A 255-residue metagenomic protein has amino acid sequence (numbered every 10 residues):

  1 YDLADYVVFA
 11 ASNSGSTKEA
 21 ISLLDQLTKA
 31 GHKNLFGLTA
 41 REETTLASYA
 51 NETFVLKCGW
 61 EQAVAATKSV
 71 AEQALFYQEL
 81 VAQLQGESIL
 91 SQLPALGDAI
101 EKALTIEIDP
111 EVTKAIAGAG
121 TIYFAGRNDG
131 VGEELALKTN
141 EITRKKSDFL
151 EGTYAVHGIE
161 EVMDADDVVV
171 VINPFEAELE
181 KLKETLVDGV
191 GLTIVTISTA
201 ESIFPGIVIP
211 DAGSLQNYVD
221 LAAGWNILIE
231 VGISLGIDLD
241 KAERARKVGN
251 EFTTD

Functional and structural regions predicted by a protein language model:
Y1-E101, E160, V168-P210: Glycine-rich phosphate-binding loops that contact phosphosugars or nucleotide phosphates
F9, T139, I227: Terminal peptide-recognition signature
K29, E141, G189, I233-S234: Residues at alpha-helix termini
G37, R144-K145, S214-L215: Short secondary-structure boundary micro-motifs
L38-T39, I108, E133, Y154-A155 (+3 more regions): Residue-level detector of functional hotspots within protein domains
A50, F175, T185, G191-D255: Phosphate-moiety recognition in structured ligand-binding domains
E52-V168, G236-D255: Active-site phosphate/pyrophosphate-binding segments
